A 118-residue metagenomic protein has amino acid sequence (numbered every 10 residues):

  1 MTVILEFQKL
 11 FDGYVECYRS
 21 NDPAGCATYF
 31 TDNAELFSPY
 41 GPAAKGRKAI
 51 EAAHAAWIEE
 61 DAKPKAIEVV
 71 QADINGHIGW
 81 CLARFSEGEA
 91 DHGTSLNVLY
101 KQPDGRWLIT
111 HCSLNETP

Functional and structural regions predicted by a protein language model:
M1-G25, E35-P118: A beta-strand edge to alpha-helix "cap/lid" segment located at domain peripheries
